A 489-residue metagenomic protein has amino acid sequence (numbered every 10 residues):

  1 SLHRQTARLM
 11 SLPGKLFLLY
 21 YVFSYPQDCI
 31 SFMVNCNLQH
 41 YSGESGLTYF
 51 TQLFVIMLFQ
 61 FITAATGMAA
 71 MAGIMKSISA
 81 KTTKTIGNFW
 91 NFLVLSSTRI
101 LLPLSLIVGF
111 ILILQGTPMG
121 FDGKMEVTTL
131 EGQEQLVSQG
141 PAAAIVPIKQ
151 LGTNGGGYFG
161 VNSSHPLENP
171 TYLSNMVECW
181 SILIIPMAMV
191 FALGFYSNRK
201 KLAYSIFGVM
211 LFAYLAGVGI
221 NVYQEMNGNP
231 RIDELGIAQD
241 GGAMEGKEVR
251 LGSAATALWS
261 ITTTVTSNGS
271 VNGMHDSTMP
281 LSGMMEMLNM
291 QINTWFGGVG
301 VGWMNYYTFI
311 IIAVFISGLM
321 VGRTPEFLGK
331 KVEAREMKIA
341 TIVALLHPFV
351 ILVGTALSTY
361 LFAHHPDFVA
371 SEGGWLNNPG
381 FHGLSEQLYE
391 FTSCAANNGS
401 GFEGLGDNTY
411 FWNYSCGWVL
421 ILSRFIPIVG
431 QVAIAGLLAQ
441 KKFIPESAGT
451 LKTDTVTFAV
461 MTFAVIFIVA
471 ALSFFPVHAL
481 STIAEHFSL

Functional and structural regions predicted by a protein language model:
S1-L489: Membrane-proximal intracellular helices of multi-pass ion channels
